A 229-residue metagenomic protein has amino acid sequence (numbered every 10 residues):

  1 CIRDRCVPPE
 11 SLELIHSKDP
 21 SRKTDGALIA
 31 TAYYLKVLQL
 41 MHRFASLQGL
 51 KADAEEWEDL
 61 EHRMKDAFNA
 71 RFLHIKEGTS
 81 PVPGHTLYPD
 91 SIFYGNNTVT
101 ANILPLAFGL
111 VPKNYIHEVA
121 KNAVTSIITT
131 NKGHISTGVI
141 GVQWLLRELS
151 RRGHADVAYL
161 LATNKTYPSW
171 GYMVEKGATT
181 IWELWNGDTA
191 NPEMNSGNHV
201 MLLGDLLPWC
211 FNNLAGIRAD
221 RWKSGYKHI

Functional and structural regions predicted by a protein language model:
R3-I229: Active-site core of glycosidic bond-cleaving carbohydrate-active enzymes
